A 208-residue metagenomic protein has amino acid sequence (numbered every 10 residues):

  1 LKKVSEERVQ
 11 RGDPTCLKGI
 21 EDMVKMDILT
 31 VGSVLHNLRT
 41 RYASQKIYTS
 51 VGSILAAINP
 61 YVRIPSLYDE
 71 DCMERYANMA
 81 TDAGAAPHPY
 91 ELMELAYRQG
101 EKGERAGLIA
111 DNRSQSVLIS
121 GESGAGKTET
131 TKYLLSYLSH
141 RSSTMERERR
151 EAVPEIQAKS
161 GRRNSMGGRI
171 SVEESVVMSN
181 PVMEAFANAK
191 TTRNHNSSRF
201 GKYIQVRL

Functional and structural regions predicted by a protein language model:
L1-L208: Alpha-helical segments
